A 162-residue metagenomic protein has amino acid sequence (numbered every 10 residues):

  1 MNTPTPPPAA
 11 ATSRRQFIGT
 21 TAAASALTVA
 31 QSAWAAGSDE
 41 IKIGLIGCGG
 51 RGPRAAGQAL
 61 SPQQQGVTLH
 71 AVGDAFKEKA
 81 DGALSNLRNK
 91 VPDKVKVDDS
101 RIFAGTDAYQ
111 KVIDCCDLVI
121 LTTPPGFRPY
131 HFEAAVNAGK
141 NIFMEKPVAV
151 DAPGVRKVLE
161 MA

Functional and structural regions predicted by a protein language model:
N2-A24: N-terminal secretory signal peptides and thylakoid transit peptides that target proteins across membranes
T20-K94: N-terminal Rossmann-like dinucleotide-binding module
D39-I41, Q65-T68, D98-D99, C116-V119 (+1 more regions): Loop/turn elements at helix/coil->beta-strand transitions in domains of secreted/extracellular proteins
G49-G52, A75-K79, Y109-Q110, P125-R128 (+1 more regions): Solvent-exposed loop/turn segments at secondary-structure junctions within structured extracellular/periplasmic domains
P53, G57, D81, Q110-D114 (+4 more regions): Amphipathic, non-transmembrane alpha-helical secondary structure
V91-L121: A structured beta-alpha segment of the ubiquitous adenosine-cofactor-binding alpha/beta core
P125, P129-A162: Beta-strand-loop-alpha-helix segment that lines the small-molecule cofactor/substrate pocket of alpha/beta enzymes
